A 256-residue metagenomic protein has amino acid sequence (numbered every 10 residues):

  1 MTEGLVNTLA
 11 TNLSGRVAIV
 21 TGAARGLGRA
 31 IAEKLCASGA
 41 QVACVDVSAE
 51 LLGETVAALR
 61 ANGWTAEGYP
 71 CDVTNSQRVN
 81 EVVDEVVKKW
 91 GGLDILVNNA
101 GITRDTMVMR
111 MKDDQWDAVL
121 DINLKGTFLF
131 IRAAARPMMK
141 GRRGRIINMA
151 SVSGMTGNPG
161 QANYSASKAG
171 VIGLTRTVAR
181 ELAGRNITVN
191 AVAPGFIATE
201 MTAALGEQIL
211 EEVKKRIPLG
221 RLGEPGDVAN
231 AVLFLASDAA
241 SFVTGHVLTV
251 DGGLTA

Functional and structural regions predicted by a protein language model:
S38-E54: Conserved glycine-rich Rossmann-like NAD(P)H-binding loop of the short-chain dehydrogenase/reductase
A49-E50, P70-E81, D113, G226-D227: The beta1-alpha1 cofactor-binding region of Rossmann-like NAD(H)/NADP(H)-dependent oxidoreductases
M107-V108, K112-L120, V213: Substrate-binding pocket helix/loop in short-chain dehydrogenase/reductase
F128-I131, I187, R221-V250, T255: C-terminal substrate-recognition "lid" of short-chain dehydrogenase/reductases
I131, S167, T175: Active-site helix of classical SDR
R136, R180-G184, S241: Alpha-helical segment proximal to the catalytic Tyr-Lys
S151: Residue(s) in the substrate-gating loop at a strand-loop-helix junction that position the organic substrate next
